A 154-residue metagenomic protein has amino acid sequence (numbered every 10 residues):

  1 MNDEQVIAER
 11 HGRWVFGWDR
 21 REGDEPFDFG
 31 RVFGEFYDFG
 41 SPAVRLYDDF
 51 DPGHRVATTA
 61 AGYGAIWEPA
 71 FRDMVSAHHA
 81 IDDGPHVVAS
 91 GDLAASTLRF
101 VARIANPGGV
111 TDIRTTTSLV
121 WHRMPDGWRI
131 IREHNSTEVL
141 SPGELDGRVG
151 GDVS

Functional and structural regions predicted by a protein language model:
M1-E35, F39, R148-S154: Short, low-complexity N-terminal intrinsically disordered segments enriched in polar/charged residues
F27-D92: A solvent-exposed, acidic/Ser-Thr-rich amphipathic alpha-helical stretch
H54-R55, R103-N106, E138-P142: A short local loop/turn or secondary-structure capping micro-motif enriched for an aromatic residue
R72-S76, A102-D112: Short, cysteine-centered beta-strand-loop-beta hairpins and adjacent loop/turn segments enriched in charged/polar
H79, D92, S96, D112-T115: Residue-level preference for beta-strand/loop junctions
I81-V87, R99-A102, T116-H122, N135: Hydrophobic/aromatic beta-strand elements that line small-molecule binding cavities or substrate pockets in beta-rich
H86-A95, G109, W121-R129: A short, structured loop/turn motif at beta-sheet edges
R114-L145: Short beta-strand edge/turn micro-motifs at domain boundaries
